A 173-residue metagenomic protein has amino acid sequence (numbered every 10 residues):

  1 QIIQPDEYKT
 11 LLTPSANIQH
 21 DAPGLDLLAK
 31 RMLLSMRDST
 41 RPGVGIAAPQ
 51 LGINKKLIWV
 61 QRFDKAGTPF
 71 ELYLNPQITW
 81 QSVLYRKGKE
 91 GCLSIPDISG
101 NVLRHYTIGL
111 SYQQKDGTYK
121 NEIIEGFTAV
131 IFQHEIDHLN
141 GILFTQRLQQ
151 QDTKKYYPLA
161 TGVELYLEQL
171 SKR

Functional and structural regions predicted by a protein language model:
Q1-R173: Positively charged
